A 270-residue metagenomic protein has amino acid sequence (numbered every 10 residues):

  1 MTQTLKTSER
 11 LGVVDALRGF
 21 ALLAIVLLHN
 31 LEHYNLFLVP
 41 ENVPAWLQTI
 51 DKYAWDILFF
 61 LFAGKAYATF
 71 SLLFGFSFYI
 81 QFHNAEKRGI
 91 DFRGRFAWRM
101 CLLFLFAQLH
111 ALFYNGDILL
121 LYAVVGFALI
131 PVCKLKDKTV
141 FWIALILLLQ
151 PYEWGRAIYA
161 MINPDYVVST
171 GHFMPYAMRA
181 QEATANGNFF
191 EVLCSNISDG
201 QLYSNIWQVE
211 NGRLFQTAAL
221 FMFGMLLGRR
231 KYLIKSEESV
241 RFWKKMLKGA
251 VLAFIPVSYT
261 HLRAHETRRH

Functional and structural regions predicted by a protein language model:
T2-L72: N-terminal signal-anchor module of multipass membrane proteins
E9-L22, T139-L145, R241-M246: Alpha-helical transmembrane segments and their helix-start/interface "positive-inside/aromatic belt" motifs in integral
N42-V43, I50-F113: Membrane helical hairpin/interfacial module
A68-H83, L120-P131, G212-K235: Specific transmembrane alpha-helix
L112-A128, T139-A144: Hydrophobic alpha-helical membrane segments of integral membrane proteins
I130-I143, L226-K248: Solvent-exposed interhelical
I146-F223: Long hydrophobic alpha-helical segments that form multi-pass transmembrane helix bundles in integral membrane proteins
T260-H270: Conserved small/polar residues in nucleotide/adenosyl-binding loops
